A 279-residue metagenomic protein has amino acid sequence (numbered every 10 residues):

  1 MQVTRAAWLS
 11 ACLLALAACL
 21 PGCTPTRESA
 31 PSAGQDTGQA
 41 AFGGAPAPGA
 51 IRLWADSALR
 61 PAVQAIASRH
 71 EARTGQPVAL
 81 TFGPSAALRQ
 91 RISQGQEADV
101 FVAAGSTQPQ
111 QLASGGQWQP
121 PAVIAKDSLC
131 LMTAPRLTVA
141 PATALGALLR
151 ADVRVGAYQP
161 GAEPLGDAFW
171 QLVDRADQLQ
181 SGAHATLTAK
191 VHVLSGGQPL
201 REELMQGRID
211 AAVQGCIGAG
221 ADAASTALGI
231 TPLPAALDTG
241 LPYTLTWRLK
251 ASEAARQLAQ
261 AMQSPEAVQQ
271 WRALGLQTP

Functional and structural regions predicted by a protein language model:
M1-C12: Bacterial N-terminal signal peptides that target proteins for export
S10-P21: Bacterial N-terminal signal peptides
C23-R73, A86, Q90-Q94, G105-S106 (+3 more regions): Exported/periplasmic ABC-transporter solute-binding proteins
P77-A86: A short beta-strand-loop structural module common to alpha/beta enzyme folds
T81, A122-V123: Short beta-strand
Q96-A98: Short acidic/histidine-rich motifs immediately flanking catalytic phosphotransfer sites in two-component signaling
F101: A short, conserved beta-strand element in the Rossmann-like catalytic core that flanks the donor/metal-binding loop
G115-Q119: Hydrophobic/aromatic-rich structural module bridging two neighboring secondary-structure elements via a short loop
